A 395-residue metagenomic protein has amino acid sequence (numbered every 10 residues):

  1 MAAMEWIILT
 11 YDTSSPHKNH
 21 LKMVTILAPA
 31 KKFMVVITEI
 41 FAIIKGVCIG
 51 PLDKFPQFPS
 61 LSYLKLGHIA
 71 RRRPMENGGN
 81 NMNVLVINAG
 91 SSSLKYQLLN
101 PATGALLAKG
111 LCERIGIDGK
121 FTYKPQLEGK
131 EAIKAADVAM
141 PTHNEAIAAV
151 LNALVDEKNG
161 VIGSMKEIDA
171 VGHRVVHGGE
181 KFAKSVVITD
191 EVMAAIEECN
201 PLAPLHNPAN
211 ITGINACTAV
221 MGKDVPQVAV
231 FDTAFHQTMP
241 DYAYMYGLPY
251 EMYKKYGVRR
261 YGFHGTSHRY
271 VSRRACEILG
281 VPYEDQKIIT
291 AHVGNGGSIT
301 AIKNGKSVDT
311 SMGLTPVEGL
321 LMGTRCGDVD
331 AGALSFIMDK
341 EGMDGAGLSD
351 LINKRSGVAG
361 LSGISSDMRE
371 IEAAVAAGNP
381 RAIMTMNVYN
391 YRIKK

Functional and structural regions predicted by a protein language model:
L9, H20-L21, L27, P56-P59 (+1 more regions): Short hydrophobic targeting helices and cationic amphipathic motifs that mediate membrane/organellar targeting
V24-G46: Cationic, amphipathic, low-complexity segments that mediate targeting or membrane/lipid association
S60, L64-N81: Short, Lys/Arg-enriched N-terminal segments with co-localized hydrophobic residues within the first ~10-30 amino acids
S93-M140, G313: Short glycine-rich, Thr/Ser-proximal phosphate-binding strand/loop in the N-terminal lobe of ATP-dependent enzymes
L154-H206, P226-V228, A234-A243: Short beta-strand-loop/turn "lid" adjacent to the catalytic site in phosphate-handling enzymes
F235-D339: Glycine-rich phosphate-binding loop of actin/hexokinase-like ATP-binding domains
D350, G357-L361, M368-K395: Adenine-nucleotide phosphate-binding core of ATP-dependent small-molecule kinases
